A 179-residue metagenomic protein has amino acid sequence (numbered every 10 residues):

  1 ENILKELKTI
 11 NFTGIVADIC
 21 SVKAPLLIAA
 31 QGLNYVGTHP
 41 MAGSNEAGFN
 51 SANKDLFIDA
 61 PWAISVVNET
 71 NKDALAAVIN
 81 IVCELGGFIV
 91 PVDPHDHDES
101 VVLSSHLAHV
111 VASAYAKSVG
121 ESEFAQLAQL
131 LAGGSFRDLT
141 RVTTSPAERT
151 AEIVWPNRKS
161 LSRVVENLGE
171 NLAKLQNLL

Functional and structural regions predicted by a protein language model:
E1, I19, S65-N68: Structural motif
N2-K5, T9, I28, K72-C83 (+3 more regions): Replace "anionic and nucleotidyl ligands
I3-N50: Rossmann-like NAD(P)(H) cofactor-binding subdomain of soluble oxidoreductases
K23, A42-N45, E69, D96 (+1 more regions): Residue-level detector of flexible, active-site-proximal loop/helix-junction positions within diverse enzyme catalytic
N50-L56, A151-E152: Short, flexible, solvent-exposed loop/turn segments with mixed acidic/basic and small polar residues
K54-V142: Internal alpha-helical scaffold of NAD(P)-dependent oxidoreductase catalytic cores
A125-L179: Interdomain hinge/lid region at the active-site interface of Rossmann-like NAD(P)-dependent oxidoreductases
